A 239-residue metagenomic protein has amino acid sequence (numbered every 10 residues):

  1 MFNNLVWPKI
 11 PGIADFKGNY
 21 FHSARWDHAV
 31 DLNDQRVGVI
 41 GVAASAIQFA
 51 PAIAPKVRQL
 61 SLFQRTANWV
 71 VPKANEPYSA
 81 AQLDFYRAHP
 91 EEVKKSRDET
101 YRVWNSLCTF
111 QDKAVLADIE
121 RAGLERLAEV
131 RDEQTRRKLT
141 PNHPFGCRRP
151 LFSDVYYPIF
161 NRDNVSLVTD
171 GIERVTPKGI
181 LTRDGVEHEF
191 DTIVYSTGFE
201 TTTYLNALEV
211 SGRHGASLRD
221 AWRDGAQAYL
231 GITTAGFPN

Functional and structural regions predicted by a protein language model:
M1, A24, D184, T197-G198: Glycine-rich, N-terminal phosphate-binding loop of Rossmann-like dinucleotide-binding domains
F2-E129, V165-S166, S217, A235-N239: Rossmann-like dinucleotide-binding core of oxidoreductases
W26-A29, P144-F145, I159, D163-R183: A conserved short coil-to-beta-strand element within the FAD-binding core of flavoproteins
D31-Q35, R183-T192: Core beta-strand elements of the Rossmann-like FAD/NAD(P) dinucleotide-binding domain in flavoenzyme oxidoreductases
I40, F63, V168-D170, R183 (+1 more regions): Generic beta-strand/beta-sheet core signal
F110-I119, P144-V155: Short beta-strand to alpha-helix junction loop
V130-P141: Short, surface-exposed acidic
T192, S196-N239: Glycine/threonine-rich phosphate-binding loop and adjacent beta-strand/alpha-helix elements that clamp
